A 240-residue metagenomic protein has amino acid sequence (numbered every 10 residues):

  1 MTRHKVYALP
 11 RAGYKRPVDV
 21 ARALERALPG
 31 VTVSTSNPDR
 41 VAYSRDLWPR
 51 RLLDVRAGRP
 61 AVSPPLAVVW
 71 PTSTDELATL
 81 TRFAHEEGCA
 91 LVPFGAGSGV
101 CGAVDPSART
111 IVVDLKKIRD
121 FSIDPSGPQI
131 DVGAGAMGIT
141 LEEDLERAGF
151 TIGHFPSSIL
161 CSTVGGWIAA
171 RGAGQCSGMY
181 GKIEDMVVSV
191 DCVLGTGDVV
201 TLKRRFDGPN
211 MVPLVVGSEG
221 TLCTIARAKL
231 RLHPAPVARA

Functional and structural regions predicted by a protein language model:
M1-R82, G99-P128, L230-L232: N-terminal flexible segment immediately upstream of the FAD-binding catalytic core in FAD-dependent oxidoreductases
L28-G30, E86-C89, G149-I152: A common structural junction motif
N37, P93-G97, V104, L115 (+2 more regions): Glycine-rich, histidine-containing beta strand-loop boundary motifs that form or position
H85-E87, F94-A96, S162, M186: Short, basic and Ser/Thr-rich N-terminal targeting/leader segments
R119-A240: FAD-binding subdomain of flavoenzyme oxidoreductases
